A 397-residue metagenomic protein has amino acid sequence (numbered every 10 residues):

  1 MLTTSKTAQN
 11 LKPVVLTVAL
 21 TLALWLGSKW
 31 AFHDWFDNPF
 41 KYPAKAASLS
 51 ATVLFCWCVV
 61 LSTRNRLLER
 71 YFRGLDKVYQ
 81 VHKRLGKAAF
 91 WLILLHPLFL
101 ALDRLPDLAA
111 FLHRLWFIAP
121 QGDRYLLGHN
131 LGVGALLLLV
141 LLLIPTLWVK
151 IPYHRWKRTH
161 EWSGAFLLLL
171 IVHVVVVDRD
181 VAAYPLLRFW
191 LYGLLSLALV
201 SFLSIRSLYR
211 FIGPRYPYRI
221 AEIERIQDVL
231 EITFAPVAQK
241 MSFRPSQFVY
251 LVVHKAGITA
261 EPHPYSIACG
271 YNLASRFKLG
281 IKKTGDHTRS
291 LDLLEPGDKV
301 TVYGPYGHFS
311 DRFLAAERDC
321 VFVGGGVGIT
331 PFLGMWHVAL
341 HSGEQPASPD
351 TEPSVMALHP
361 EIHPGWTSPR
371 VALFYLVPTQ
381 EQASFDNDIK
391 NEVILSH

Functional and structural regions predicted by a protein language model:
M1-A8: Short, Lys/Arg-rich, polar N-terminal cytosolic tail immediately upstream of the first transmembrane signal-anchor
N10-V14, A23, S48, F55 (+4 more regions): FNR/FR-type flavoprotein reductase catalytic core
T17-F32, V59-L61, L98-L100: Alpha-helical transmembrane segments of multi-pass membrane proteins
S28-Y42: Short, hydrophobic transmembrane alpha-helix segments
P39, P43-L61, H160: Functionally critical transmembrane alpha-helices in membrane proteins and complexes, commonly lining
P39, V78-Y79: Helix-boundary and loop/linker segments of multi-pass membrane transporters
R70-D76, I223, S266: Cytosolic, membrane-interface loops and tails of multi-pass inner-membrane proteins
R210-T301, E317, L358, H363-W366 (+3 more regions): Ferredoxin-reductase
